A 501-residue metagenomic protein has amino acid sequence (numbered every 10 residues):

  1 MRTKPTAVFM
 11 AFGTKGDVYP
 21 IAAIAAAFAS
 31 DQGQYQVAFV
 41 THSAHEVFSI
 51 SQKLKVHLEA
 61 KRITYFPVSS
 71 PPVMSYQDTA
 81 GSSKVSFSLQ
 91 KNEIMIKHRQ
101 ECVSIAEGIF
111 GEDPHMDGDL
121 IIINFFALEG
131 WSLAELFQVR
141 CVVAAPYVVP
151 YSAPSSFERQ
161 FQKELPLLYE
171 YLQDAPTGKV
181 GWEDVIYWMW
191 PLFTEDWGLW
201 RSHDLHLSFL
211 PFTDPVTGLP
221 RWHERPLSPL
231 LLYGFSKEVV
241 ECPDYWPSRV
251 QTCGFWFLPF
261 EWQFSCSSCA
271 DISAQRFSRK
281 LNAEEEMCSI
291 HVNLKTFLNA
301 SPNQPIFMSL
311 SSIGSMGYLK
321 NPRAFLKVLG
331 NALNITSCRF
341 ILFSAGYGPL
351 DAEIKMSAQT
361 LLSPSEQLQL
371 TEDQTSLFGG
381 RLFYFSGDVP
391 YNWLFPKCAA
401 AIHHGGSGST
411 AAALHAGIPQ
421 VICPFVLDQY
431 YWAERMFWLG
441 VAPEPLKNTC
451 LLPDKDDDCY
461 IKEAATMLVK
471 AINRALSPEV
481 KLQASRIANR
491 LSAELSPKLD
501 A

Functional and structural regions predicted by a protein language model:
M1-G198, K295, M316-A501: Glycosyltransferase specificity loop/lid
V47, V180-M316, A345-G346: A nucleotide-sugar donor-handling region in carbohydrate enzymes
